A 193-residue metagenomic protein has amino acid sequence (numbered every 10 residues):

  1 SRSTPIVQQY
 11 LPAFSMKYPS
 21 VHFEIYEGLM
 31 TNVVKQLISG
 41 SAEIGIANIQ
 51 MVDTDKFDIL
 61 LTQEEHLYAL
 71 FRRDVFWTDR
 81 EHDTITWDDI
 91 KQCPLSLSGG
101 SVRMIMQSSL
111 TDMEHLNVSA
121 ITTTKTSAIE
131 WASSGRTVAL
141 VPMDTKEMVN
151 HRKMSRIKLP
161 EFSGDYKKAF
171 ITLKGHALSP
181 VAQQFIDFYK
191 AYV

Functional and structural regions predicted by a protein language model:
S1-Y18, H22-E24, T31-V34: N-terminal winged-helix
T4-V7, W77-D79, D83-W87, K91-E114 (+2 more regions): Secondary-structure junction motif
I6, R156-V193: A late-sequence structural motif
Q9-A13, M30-L67, F71, S155-I157: Short beta-strand-centered segments that line the small-molecule binding cleft or hinge of alpha/beta clamshell
S20-E24, S119, K167-A169: Residues at or immediately flanking beta-strands
H22, Q36, G40-S41, L61 (+3 more regions): Conserved functional loop/turn residues at catalytic and ligand-binding sites
L29-A42, N48, G100-I157: Hydrophobic hinge/microswitch elements
D58-Y68, A139, M143-D144, H151-K167: Short beta-strand->loop
